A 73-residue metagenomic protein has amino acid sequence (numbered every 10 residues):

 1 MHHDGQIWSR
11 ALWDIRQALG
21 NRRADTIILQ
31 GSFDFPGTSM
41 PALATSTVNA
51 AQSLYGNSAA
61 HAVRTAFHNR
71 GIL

Functional and structural regions predicted by a protein language model:
M1-L73: Extracellular low-complexity, Gly/Ser/Thr-rich intrinsically disordered linkers and protease-sensitive activation/hinge
